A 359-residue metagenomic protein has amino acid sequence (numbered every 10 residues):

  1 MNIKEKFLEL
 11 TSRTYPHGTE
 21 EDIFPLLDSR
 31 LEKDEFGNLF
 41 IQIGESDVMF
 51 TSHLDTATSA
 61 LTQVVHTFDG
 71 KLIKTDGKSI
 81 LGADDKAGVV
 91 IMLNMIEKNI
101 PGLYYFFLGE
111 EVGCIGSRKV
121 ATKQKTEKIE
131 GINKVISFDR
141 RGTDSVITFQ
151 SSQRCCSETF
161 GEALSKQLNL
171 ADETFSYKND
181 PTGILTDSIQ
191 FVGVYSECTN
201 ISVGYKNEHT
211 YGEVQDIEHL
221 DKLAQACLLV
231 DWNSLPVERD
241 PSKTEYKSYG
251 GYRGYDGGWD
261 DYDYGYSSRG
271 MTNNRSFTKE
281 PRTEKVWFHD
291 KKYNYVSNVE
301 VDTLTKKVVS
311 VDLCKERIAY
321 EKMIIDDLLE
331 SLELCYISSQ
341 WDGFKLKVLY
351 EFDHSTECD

Functional and structural regions predicted by a protein language model:
M1-R13, G250-G251, G258, C314: N-terminal hydrophobic or amphipathic helices/low-complexity stretches enriched in small/hydrophobic/Pro/Gly
I3-S46: A non-catalytic alpha/beta surface segment that caps or lines the substrate-entry region of metallo-dependent hydrolase
E32, Q42-P101, G113, K123: Active-site metal-coordination/substrate-binding segment of hydrolases, especially metallo-dependent peptidases
L81, D85-T159, D180, S188: Acidic/histidine-rich catalytic neighborhood of metal-dependent amide-processing enzymes
K134, V146-D221, L229-W259, S339: Active-site-adjacent substrate-binding region of metalloamidase/peptidase-like peptide-processing proteins
T244-V309, K315-E321, E330-E333: Acidic, Ser/Thr-rich low-complexity intrinsically disordered segments
K322-L329, E333, K345, L349: Residue-level detector of alpha-helical secondary structure
L334-S338: Charged, low-complexity interaction regions
